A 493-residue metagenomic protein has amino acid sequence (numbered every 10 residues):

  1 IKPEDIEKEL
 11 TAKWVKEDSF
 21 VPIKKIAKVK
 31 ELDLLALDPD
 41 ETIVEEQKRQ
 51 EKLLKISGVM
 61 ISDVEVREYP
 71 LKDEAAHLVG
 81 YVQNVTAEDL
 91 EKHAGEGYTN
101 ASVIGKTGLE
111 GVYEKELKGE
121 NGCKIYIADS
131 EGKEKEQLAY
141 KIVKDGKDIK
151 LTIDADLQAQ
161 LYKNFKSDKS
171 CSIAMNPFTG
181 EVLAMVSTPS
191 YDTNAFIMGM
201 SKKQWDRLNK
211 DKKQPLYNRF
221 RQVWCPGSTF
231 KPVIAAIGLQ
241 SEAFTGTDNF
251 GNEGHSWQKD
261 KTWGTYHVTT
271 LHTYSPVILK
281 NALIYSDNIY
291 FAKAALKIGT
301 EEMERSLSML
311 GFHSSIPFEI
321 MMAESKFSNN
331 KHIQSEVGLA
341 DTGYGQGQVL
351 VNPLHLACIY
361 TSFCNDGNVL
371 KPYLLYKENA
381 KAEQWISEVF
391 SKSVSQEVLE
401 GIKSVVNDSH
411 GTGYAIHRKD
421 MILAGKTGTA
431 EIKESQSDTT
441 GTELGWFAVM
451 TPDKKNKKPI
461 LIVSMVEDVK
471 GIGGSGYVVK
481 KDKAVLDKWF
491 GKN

Functional and structural regions predicted by a protein language model:
I1-E134, I142, S170-C171, P177 (+2 more regions): Membrane-proximal periplasmic segments of bacterial cell-envelope enzymes, especially penicillin-binding proteins
K13, D156-N176, E181, P189-N194: Beta-lactamase-like hydrolase cores
R49-L54, L161-K166, L374: Alpha-helix C-terminal capping segments
S57, E74-H77, D145-I149, D168-S170 (+3 more regions): Envelope-exposed proteins and targeting segments
K106, L356, G474-L486: Short, charged, low-complexity patches
D129-L138, F178-T229, V233-V466, G474: Beta-lactam-recognizing serine transpeptidase/beta-lactamase-like catalytic domain environment
S130-C171: Conserved, well-ordered alpha-helix/loop/beta-strand core segments that scaffold catalytic motifs
A382-Q384, V479-N493: Short, gly/Ser/Thr-rich active-site loops of penicillin-recognizing serine hydrolases
